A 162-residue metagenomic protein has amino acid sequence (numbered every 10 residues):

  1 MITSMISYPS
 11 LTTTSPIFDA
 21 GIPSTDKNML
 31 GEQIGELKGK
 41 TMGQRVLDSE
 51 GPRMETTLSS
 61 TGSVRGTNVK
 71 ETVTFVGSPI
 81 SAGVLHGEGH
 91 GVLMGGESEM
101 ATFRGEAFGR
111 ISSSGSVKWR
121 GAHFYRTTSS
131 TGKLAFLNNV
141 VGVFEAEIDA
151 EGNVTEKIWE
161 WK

Functional and structural regions predicted by a protein language model:
Y8-K162: Beta-strand-enriched cores of mature, soluble protein domains
